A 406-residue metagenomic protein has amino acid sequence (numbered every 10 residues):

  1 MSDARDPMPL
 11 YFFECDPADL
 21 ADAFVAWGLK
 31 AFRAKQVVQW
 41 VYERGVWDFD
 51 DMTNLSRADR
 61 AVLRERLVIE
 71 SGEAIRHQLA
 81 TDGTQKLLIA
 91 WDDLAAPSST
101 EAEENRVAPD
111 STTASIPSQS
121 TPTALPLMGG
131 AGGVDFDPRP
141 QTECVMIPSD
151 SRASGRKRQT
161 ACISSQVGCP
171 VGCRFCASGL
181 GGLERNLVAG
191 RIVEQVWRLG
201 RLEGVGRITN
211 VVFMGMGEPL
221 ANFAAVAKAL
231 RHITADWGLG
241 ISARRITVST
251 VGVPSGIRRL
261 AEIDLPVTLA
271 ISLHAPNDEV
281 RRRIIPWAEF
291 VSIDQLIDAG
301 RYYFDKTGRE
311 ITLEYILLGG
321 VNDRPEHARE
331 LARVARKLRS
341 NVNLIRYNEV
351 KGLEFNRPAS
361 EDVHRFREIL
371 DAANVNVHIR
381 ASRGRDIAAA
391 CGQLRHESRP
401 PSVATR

Functional and structural regions predicted by a protein language model:
M1-T142, R301-R309, Y315-R406: Auxiliary Fe-S-binding modules of radical SAM enzymes
P9, A26, R158, G181 (+3 more regions): Generic anion/oxyanion-binding catalytic loop in active/binding sites
W91-D93, D150, A275: Short acidic-glycine loop/turn motifs at beta-strand connectors
S99-M128, F136-T268, N277-E279, Q295: Conserved Radical SAM active-site core
P148, L273, R383: Residues at the C-termini of beta-strands that transition into short coil/loop
Q195-H378: Conserved AdoMet/S-adenosylmethionine-binding subsite of the radical SAM
